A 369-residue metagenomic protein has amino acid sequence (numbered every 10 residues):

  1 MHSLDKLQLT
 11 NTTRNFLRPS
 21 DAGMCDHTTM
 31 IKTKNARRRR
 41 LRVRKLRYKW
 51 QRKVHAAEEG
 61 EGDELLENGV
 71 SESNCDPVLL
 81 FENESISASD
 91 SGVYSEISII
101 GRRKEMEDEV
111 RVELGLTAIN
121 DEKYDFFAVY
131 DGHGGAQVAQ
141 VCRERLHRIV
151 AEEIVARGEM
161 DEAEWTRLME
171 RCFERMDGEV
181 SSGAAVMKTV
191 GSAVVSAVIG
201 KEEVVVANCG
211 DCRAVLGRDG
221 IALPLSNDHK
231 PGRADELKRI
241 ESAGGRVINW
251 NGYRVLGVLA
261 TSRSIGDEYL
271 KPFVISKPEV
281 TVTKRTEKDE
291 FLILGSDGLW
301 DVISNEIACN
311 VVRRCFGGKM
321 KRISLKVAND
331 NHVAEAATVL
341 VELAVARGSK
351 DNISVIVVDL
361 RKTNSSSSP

Functional and structural regions predicted by a protein language model:
M1-P369: PP2C/PPM-type serine/threonine phosphatase catalytic domain
